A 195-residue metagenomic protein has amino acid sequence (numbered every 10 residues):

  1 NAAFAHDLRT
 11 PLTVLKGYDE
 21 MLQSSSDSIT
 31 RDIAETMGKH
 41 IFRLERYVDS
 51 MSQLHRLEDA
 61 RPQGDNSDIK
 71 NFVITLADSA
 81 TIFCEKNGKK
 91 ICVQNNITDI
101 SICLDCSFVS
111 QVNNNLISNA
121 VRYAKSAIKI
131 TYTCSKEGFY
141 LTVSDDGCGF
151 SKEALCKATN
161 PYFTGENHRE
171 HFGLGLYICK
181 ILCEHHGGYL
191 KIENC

Functional and structural regions predicted by a protein language model:
K39-L44: Short alpha-helical segment of the dimerization/phosphotransfer core of two-component systems
E58-D65, S101-L104: Conserved micro-motifs of the catalytic ATP-binding
D145: Acidic ATP/Mg2+-coordinating residue in the GHKL
F150-Y162: Short conserved segment of the HATPase_c
G175, C179: Short alpha-helical Gxxx[C/S/T] motif in the catalytic ATP-binding
L182-C183: Detector for a conserved hydrophobic position within an alpha-helical segment of the HATPase_c
